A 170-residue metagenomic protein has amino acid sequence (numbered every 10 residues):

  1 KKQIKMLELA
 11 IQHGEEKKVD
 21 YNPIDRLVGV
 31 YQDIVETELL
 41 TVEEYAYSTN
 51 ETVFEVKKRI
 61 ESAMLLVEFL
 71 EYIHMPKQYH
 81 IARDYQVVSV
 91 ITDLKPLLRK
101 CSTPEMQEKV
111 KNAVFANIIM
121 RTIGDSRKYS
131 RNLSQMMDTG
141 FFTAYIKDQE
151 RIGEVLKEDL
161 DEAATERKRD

Functional and structural regions predicted by a protein language model:
K1-L65: Amphipathic, charge-rich alpha-helical segments that serve as recognition/docking helices
E43-E44, S48, K58, E68-D170: Accessory, typically intrinsically disordered or conformationally flexible segments
